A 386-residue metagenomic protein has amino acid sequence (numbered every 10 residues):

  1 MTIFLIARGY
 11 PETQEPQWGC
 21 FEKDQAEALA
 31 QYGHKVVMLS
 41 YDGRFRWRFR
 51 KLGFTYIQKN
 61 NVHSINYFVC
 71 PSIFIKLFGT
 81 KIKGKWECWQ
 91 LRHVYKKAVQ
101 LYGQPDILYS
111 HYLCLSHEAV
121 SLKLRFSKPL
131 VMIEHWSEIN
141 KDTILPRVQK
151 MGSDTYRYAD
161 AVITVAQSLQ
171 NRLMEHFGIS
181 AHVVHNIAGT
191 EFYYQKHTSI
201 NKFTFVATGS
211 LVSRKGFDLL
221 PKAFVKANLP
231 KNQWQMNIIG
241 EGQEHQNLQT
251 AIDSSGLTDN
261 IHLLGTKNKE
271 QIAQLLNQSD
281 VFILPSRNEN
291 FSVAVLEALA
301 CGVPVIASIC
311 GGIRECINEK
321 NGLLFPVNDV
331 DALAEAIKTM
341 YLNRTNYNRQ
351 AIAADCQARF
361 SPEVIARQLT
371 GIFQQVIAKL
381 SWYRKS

Functional and structural regions predicted by a protein language model:
M1-I57, Q374, L380: N-terminal subdomain of nucleotide-sugar transferases
S110-L115: Short His-centered aromatic/hydrophobic patch
S168, I187: Carbohydrate-associated surface elements
T198-K215, P221-F224, N237: Conserved donor-binding/catalytic core segment of Leloir-type glycosyltransferases
Q249-K267: Nucleotide-activated donor-binding/catalytic signature segment of Leloir-type glycosyltransferases, i.e., the conserved
R287: Aromatic "clamp/platform" in nucleotide-sugar-dependent glycosyltransferases that forms part of the donor/acceptor
P304-A307: Short hydrophobic beta-strand element within catalytic cores of glycosyltransferases and related nucleotide-activated
E319, L323-V330, T339-R344: Conserved acidic donor-binding segment of nucleotide-sugar-dependent glycosyltransferases
